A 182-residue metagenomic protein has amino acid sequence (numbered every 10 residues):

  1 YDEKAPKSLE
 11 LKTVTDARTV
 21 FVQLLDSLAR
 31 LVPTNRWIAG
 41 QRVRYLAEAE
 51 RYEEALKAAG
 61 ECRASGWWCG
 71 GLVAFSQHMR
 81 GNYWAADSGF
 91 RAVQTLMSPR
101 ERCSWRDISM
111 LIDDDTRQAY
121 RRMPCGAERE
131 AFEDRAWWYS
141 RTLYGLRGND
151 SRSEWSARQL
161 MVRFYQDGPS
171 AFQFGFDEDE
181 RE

Functional and structural regions predicted by a protein language model:
K7-L9, R42, L72-S76, D107 (+1 more regions): Structural register within alpha-helical repeat arrays
L9-Q23, R44-A59: Helix-turn-helix repeat elements of alpha-solenoid scaffolds
F21, E54-A55, Y83-G89, R129-F132: Solenoid-repeat scaffolds in large eukaryotic assemblies
S27-L28, A58-C62, V93: Canonical positions in the second alpha-helix
R30-T34, R63-W67, S98: Short coil turns that delineate tetratricopeptide repeat
W37, W68-G71: Start-of-helix register in tetratricopeptide repeats
Y45, S76, V93-L96: TPR/TPR-like alpha-solenoid repeats
A127-E182: Mid-length scaffold segments of soluble, non-membrane domains
